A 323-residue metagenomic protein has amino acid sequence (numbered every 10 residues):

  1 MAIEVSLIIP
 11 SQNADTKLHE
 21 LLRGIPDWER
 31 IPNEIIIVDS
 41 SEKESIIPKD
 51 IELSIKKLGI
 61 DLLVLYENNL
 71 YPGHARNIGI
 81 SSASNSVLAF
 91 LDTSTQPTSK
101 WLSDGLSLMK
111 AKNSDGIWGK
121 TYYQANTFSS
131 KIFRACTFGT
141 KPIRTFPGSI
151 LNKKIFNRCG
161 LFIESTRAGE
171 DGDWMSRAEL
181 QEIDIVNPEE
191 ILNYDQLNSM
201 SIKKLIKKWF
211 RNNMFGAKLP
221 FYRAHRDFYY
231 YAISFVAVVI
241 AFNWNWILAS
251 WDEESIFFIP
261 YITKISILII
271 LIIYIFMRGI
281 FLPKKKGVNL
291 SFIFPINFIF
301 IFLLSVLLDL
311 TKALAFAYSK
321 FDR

Functional and structural regions predicted by a protein language model:
R23-P32: Short, acidic, metal-binding catalytic loop of nucleotide-sugar glycosyltransferases
G24, D39-K49, D92-T98: A conserved acidic beta->alpha catalytic loop
N33-K43, L65-N68: Short beta-strand/loop segment that forms part of the nucleotide-sugar
Y66-A83: Glycine-rich, basic loop-to-helix element that forms the pyrophosphate-binding segment of sugar-nucleotide handling
L88: Short aromatic/hydrophobic "clamp" motif used to bind/position activated sugar donors
K100-S129: Conserved donor NDP-sugar-binding/catalytic core segment of glycosyltransferases
I163-R167, G172-A224: Catalytic donor/gating beta->alpha subdomain of glycosyltransferases that bind UDP-sugars
S234-A317: Membrane-embedded multi-pass helical conduit in multi-pass membrane proteins, especially envelope-biosynthetic
